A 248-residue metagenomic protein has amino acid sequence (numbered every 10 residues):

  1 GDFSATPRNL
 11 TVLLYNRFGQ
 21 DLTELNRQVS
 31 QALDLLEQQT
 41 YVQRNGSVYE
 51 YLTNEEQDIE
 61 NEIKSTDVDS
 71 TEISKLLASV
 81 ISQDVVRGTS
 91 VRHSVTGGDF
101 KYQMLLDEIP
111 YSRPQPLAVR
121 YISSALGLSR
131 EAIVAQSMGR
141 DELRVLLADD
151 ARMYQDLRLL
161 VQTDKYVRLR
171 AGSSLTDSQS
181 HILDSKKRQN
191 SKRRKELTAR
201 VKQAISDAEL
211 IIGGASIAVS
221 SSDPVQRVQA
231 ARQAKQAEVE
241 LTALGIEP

Functional and structural regions predicted by a protein language model:
G1-P248: Extended alpha-helical scaffold and adjacent linker segments that couple domains and build interaction/assembly
